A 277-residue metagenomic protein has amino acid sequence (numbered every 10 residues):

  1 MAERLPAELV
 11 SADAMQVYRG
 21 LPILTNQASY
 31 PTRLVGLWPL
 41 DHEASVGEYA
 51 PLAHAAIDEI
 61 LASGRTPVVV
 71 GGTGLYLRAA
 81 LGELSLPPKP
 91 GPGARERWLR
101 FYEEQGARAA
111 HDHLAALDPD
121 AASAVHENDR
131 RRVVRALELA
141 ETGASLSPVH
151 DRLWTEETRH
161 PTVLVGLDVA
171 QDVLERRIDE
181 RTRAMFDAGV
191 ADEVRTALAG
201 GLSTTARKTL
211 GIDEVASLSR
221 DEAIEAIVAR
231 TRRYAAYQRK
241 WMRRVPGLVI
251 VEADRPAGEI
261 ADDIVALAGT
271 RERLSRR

Functional and structural regions predicted by a protein language model:
M1-R277: Phosphate/pyrophosphate-binding catalytic cores of soluble transferases and nucleic-acid-acting enzymes
